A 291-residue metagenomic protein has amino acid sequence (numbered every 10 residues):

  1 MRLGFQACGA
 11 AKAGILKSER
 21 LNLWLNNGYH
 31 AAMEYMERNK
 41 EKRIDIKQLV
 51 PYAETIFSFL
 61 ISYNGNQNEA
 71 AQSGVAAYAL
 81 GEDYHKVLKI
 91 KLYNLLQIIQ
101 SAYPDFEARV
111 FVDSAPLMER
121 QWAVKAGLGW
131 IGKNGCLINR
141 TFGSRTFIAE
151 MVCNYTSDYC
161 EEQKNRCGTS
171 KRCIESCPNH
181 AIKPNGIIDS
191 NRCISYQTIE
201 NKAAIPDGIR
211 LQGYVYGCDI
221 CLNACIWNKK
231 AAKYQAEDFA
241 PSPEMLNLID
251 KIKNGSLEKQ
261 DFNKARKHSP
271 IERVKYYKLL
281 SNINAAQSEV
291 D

Functional and structural regions predicted by a protein language model:
M1-R166: Auxiliary alpha/beta "docking" domains used to position bulky ligands
A13, R172-S195, N201, L211-D238: Iron-sulfur cluster-binding cysteine motifs and their immediate structural context in ferredoxin-like electron-transfer
G81, Y103, K202-G208: Generic structural signal for alpha-helix starts
I90, T146, I188, Y216 (+1 more regions): Conserved active-site and cofactor/substrate-binding residues in soluble primary-metabolism enzymes
P116, I194, A240-E244: A short beta-strand-loop-alpha-helix capping motif that often carries His-Thr
I138-E162, I187-D207, K259-N263: Short, charged low-complexity linear segments at domain edges
T169: SIR2/sirtuin NAD+-dependent deacylase catalytic core
D207-D291: Alpha-helical scaffold domains
